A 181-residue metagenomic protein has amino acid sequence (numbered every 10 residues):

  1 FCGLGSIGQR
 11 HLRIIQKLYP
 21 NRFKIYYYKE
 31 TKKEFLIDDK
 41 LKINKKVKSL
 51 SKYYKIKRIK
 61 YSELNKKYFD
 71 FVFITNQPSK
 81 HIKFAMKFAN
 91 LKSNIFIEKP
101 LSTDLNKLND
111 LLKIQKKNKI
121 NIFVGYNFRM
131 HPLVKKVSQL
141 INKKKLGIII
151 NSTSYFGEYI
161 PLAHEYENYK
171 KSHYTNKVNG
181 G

Functional and structural regions predicted by a protein language model:
F1-S51: N-terminal Rossmann-like dinucleotide-binding module
H11, H81, Y126, M130-L133: Conserved donor sugar-nucleotide recognition element shared by glycan-biosynthetic enzymes
R13-K17, M86, N90, K113 (+1 more regions): Short, well-ordered alpha-helices that flank and scaffold nucleotide-derived cofactor binding pockets
R22-F23, L91-S93, N118-N121: A short helix->loop->beta-strand "cap" motif at the edges of active sites that frequently abuts
S49-I114: Beta-loop-alpha module in the N-terminal Rossmann-like domain of NAD(P)-dependent dehydrogenases, especially those
D110-N127, I148-S152: Rossmann-fold dehydrogenase core element
F128-G181: Predominantly a Rossmann-like dinucleotide-binding segment in NAD(P)-dependent oxidoreductases
